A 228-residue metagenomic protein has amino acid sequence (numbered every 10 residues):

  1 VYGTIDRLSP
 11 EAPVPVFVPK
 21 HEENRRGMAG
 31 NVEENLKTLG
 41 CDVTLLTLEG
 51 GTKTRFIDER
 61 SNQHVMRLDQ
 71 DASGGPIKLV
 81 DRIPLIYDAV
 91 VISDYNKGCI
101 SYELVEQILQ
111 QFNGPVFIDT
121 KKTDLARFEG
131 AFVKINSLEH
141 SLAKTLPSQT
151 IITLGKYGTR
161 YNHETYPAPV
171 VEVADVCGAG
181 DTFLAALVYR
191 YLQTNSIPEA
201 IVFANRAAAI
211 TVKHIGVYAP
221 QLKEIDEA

Functional and structural regions predicted by a protein language model:
V1-V91, A219-A228: Conserved N-terminal subdomain of the carbohydrate kinase-like
L36, T54, V90-S93, N136 (+2 more regions): Conserved structural-core and active-site-/substrate-pathway-adjacent residues in large, well-folded domains of enzymes
L46-L48, D119, N136, T153: Generic beta-sheet signal
R67-D69, A89-I92, F117, K134 (+1 more regions): Structural motif
A72, I86, E103-F117, K121-E129 (+1 more regions): Conserved phosphate-binding/catalytic region of the ribokinase-like
Y95-I100: Glycine-rich phosphate-binding loops at beta-strand->alpha-helix junctions
A131-S137: A short beta-strand/loop micro-motif in the catalytic core of glycosyltransferases that engages the nucleotide-sugar
